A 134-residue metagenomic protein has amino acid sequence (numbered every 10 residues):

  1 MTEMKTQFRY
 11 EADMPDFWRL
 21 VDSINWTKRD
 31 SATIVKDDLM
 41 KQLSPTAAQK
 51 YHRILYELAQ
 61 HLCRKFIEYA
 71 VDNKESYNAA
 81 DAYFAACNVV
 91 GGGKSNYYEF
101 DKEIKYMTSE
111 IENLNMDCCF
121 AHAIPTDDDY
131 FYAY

Functional and structural regions predicted by a protein language model:
M1, I104, T108-I111, M116-D117 (+1 more regions): Intrinsically disordered, low-complexity regions
M1-E3, H61, D128-Y134: Intrinsic low-complexity, intrinsically disordered segments enriched in polar/basic residues
T2-R64: N-terminal domain-onset segments
R9, N96-Y97, D129-A133: Intrinsically disordered, low-complexity N-terminal regions enriched in serine/proline/glycine with scattered basic
K41-E112: Core of folded catalytic or high-affinity ligand/protein-binding domains in predominantly eukaryotic proteins
M116-Y134: Helix-rich interaction surfaces within compact, conserved domain-sized segments that mediate assembly or partner
